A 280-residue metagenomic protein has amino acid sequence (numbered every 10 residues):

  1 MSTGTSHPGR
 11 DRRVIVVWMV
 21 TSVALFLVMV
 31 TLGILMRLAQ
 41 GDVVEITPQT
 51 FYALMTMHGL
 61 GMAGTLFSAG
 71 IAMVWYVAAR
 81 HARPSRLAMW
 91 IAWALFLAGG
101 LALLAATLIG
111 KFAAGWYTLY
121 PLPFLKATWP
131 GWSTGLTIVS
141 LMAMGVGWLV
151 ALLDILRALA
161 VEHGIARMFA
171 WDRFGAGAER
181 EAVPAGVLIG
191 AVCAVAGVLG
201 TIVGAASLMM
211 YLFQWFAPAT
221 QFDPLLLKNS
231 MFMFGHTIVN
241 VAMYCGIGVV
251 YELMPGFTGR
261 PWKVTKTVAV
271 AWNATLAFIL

Functional and structural regions predicted by a protein language model:
M1-R10: Short, Lys/Arg-rich, polar N-terminal cytosolic tail immediately upstream of the first transmembrane signal-anchor
V14-D42, Q49-P121, P130-E162, V183-P218 (+2 more regions): Hydrophobic cores of alpha-helical transmembrane segments in multi-pass integral membrane proteins
A166-A191: Cytoplasmic/organellar membrane-interface segments at the starts of transmembrane helices in multi-pass inner-membrane
